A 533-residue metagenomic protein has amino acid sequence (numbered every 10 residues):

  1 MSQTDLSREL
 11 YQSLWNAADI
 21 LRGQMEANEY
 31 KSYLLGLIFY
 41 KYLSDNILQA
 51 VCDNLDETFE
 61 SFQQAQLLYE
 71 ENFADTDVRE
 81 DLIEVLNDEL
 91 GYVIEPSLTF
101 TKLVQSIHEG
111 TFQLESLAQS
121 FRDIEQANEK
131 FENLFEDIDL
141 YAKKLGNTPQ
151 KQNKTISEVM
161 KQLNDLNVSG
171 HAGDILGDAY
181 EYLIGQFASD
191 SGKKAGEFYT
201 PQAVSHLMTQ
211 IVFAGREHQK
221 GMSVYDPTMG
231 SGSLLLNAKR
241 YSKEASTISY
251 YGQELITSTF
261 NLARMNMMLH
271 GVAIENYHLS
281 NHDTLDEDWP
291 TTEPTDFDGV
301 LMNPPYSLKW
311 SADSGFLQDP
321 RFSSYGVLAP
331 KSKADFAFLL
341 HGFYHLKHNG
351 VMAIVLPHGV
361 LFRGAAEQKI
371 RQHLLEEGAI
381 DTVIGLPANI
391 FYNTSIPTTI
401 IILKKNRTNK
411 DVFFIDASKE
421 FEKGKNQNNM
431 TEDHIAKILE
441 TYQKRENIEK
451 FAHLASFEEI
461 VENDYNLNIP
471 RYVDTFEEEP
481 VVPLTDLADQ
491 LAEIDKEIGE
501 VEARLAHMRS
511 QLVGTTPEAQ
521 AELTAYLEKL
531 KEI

Functional and structural regions predicted by a protein language model:
M1-V212, H278-T284, G385-A388, K410-S418 (+4 more regions): Non-catalytic, mostly N-terminal accessory regions of nucleic-acid modification and defense proteins
Q3-D5, E287, T292-I533: A conserved structural/catalytic subdomain of Rossmann-like adenosyl-cofactor enzymes
K41-V51, F187, R216, S242 (+3 more regions): A generic secondary-structure signal for well-formed alpha-helical elements
V168, E217-H218, H345: Surface-exposed acidic, glycine-flexible loop patches that form ligand/cofactor-binding and adhesion interfaces
K194-M302, S307-F316, R321-Y325, F336-A337 (+3 more regions): Conserved S-adenosyl-L-methionine
